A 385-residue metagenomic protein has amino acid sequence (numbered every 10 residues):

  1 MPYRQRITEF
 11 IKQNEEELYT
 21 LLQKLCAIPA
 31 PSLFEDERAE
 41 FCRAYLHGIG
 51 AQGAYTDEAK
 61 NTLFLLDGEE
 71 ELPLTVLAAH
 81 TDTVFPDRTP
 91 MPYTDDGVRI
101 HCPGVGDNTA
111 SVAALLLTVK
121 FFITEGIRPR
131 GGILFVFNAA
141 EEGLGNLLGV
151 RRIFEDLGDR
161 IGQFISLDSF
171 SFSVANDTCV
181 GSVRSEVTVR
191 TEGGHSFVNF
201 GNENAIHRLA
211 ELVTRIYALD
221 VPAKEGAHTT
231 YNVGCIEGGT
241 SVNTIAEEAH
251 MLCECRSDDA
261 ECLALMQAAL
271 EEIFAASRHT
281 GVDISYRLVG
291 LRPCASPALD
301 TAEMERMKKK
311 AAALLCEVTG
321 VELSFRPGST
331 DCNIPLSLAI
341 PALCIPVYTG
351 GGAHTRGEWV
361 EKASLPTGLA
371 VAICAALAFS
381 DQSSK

Functional and structural regions predicted by a protein language model:
M1-H101: Acidic/His- and Gly-rich active-site-bordering loop/insert found across diverse amide/peptide-bond hydrolases
Q23, A27, N61-L63, N232-G239 (+4 more regions): A short beta-alpha structural unit
L77, D96-L144, S185-V189, V198-D220 (+3 more regions): Alpha-helical metal-binding/catalytic segments enriched in His/Glu/Asp
T81-D95, I161, D177-T188, L343-Y348: Acidic-glycine-rich active-site phosphate/pyrophosphate-binding loop
R99, N108-V180, N243, S380 (+1 more regions): Acidic/histidine-rich catalytic neighborhood of metal-dependent amide-processing enzymes
N199-E237, T244, D259-Y286: Acidic-enriched catalytic cores of C-N bond-cleaving enzymes acting on peptides and small amides
A210-G226, N232, A295-C344: Active-site-adjacent substrate-binding region of metalloamidase/peptidase-like peptide-processing proteins
I236, V321-Q382: Zn-dependent metallopeptidase/amidohydrolase metal-coordination segment
